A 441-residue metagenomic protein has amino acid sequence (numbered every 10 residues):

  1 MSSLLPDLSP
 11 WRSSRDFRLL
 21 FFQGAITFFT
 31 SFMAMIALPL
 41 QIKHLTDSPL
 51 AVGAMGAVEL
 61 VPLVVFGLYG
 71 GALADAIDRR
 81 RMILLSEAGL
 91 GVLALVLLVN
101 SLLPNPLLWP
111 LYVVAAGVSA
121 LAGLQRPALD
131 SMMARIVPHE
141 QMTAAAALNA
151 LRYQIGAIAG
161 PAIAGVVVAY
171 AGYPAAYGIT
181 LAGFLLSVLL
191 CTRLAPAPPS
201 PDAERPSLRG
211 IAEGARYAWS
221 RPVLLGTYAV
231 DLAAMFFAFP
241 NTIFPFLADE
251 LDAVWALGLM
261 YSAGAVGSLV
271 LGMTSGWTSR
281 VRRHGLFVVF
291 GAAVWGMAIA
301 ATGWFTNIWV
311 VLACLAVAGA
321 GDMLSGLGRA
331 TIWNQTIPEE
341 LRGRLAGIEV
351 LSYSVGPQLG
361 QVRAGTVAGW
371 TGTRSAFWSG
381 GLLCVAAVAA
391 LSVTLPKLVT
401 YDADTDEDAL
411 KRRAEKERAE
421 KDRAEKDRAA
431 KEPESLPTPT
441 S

Functional and structural regions predicted by a protein language model:
M1-K421, K426-S441: Alpha-helical transmembrane-bundle signature of multi-pass membrane transport and export proteins
